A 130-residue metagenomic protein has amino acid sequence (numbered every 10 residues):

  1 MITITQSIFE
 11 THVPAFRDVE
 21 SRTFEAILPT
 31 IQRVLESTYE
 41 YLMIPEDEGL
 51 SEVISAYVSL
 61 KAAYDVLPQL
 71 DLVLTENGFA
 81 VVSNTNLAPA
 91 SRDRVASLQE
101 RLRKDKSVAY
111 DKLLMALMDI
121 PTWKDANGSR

Functional and structural regions predicted by a protein language model:
M1-A56, Q69-R130: Conserved short "hinge" loops at termini or chain/domain junctions
I54-Y64: Short, structured motif recognition centered on aromatic/hydrophobic residues
